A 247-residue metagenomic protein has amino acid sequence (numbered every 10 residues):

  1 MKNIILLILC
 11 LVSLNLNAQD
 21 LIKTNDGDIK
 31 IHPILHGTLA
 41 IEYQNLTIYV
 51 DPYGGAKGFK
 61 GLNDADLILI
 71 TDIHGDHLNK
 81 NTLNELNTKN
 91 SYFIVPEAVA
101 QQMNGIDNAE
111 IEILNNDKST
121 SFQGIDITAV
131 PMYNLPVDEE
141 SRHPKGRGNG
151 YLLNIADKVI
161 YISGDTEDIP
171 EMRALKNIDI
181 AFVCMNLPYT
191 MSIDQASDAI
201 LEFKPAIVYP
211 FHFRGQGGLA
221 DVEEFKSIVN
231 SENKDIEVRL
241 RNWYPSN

Functional and structural regions predicted by a protein language model:
I4-L14: Sec-dependent N-terminal signal peptides
Q19-N63, I113-K176, N242-N247: Core dinuclear metal-dependent hydrolase active-site scaffold
P33, Y49-D51, L69, I94-V95 (+4 more regions): Structural recognition of the beta-strand scaffold that forms the well-ordered cores of secreted hydrolase catalytic
I41, D72, N79, I127 (+3 more regions): Divalent metal-coordination and catalytic microenvironments
G54-Q101, K176-F182, K204: Active-site metal-binding motif and surrounding structural segment of the metallo-beta-lactamase
A56-G58, H74-L78, A100-M103, K118-S121 (+5 more regions): Active-site environment of divalent metal-dependent phosphoester hydrolases
S91, I178-F182, T190-F213: Proline-aspartate-enriched helix->loop->beta-strand connector
N108-S119, Q123, I207-N247: Binuclear metal-ion centers of metallo-dependent hydrolases, dominated by the metallo-beta-lactamase
